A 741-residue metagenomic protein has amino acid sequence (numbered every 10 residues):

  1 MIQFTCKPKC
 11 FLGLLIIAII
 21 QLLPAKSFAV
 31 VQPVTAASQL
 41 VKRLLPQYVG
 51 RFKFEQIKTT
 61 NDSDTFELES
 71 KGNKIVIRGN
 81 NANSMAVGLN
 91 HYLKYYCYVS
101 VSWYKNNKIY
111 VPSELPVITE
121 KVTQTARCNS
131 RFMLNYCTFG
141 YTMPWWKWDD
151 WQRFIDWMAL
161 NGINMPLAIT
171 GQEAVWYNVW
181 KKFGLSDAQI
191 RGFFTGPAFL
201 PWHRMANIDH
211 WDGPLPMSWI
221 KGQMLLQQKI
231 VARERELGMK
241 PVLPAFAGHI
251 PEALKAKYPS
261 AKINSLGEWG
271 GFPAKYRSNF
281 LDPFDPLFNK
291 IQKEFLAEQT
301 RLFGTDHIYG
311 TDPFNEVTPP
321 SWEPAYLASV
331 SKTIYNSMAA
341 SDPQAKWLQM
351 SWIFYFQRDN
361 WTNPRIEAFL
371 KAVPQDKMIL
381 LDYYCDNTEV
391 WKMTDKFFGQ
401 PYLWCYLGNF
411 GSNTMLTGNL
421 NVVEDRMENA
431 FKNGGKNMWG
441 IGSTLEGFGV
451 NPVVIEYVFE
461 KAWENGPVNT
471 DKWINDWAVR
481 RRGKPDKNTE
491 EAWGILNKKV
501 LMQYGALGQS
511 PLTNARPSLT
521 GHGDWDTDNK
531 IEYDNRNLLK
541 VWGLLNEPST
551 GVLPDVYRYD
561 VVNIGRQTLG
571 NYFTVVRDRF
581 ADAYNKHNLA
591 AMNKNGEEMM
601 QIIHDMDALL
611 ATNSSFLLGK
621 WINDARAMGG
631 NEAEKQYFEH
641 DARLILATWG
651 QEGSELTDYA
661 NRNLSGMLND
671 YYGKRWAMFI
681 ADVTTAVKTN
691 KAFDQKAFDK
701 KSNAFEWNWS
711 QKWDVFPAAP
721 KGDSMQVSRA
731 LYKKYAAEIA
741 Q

Functional and structural regions predicted by a protein language model:
I2-L12: Bacterial N-terminal signal peptides that target proteins for export
L12-L22: Bacterial N-terminal signal peptides
F28-C128: Contiguous, structured surface segment used for ligand recognition
P33-A37, M85-L89, D150-F154, L226 (+6 more regions): Stable alpha-helical elements in mature extracytoplasmic
V49, S100, N106-L115, L134-T138 (+9 more regions): Catalytic-core regions of glycoside hydrolase
K74-G79, G140-P144, M217-S218, W322: Second-shell loop/turn segments in exported
C128-K147, M158: Active-site-adjacent substrate/metal-binding segments within catalytic domains of carbohydrate-active enzymes
D524-Q741: Histidine-centered catalytic/metal-binding microenvironments
